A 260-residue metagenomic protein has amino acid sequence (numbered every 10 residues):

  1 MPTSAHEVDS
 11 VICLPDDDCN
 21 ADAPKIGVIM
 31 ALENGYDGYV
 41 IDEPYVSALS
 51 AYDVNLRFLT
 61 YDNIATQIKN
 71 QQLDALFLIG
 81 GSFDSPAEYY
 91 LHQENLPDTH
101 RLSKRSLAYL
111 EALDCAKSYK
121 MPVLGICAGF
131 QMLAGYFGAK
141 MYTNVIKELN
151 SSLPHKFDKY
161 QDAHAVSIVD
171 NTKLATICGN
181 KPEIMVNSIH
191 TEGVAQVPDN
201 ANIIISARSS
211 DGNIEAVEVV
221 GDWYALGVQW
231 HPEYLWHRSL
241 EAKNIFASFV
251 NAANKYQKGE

Functional and structural regions predicted by a protein language model:
M1-L124, G135-Y136, Y142, I146-N180 (+5 more regions): N-terminal beta1-alpha1 cap of cysteine-dependent amidohydrolase-like domains
A128-F130, F137: Active-site loop->helix "elbow" adjoining a glycine-rich segment at hydrolase catalytic centers
L226-Q229: Active-site-proximal beta-strand elements of phosphoester/diester hydrolases
